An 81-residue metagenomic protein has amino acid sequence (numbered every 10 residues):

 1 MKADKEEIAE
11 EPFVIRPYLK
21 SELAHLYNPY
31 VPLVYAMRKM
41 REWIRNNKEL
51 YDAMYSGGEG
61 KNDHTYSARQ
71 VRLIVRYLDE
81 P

Functional and structural regions predicted by a protein language model:
K2-A3, L19, L23, A53: Generic signal for short, ordered secondary-structure residues within or immediately flanking folded domains
K2-R16: Short, amphipathic alpha-helical "recognition" segments used to contact nucleic acids or chromatin
E7-A9, H25, E59: Residue-level detector of alpha-helix boundaries and kinks
P12-V31: Polyanion-binding surface elements
Y27, M40-I44, I74, L78: Amphipathic alpha-helical interface segments used for dimerization/assembly
Y30-T65: Major-groove DNA-recognition helix of helix-turn-helix-type DNA-binding domains
H64-P81: A short, Lys/Arg-enriched interface patch at domain edges and termini
